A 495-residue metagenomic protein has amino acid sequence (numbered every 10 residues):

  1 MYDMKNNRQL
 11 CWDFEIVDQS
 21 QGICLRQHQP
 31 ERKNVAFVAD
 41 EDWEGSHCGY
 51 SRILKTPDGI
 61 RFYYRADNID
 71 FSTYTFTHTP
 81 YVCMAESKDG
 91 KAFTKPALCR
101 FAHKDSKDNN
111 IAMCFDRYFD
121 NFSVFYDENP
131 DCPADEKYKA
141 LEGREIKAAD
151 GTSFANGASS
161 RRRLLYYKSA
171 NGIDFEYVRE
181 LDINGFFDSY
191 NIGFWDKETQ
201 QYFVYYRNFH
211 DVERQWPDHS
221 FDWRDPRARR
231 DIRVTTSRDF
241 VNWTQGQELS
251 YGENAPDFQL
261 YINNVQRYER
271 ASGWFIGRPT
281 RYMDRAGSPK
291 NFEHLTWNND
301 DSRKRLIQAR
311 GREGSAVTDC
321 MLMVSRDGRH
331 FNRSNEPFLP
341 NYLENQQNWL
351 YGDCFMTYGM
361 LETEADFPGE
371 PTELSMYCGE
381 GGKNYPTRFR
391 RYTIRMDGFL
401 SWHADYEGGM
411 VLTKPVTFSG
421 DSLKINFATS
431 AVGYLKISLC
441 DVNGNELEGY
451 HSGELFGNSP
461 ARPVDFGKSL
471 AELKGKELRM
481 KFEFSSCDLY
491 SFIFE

Functional and structural regions predicted by a protein language model:
M1-E495: Carbohydrate-active catalytic/glycan-binding domains of CAZyme proteins, especially the secreted or lumenal ectodomains
